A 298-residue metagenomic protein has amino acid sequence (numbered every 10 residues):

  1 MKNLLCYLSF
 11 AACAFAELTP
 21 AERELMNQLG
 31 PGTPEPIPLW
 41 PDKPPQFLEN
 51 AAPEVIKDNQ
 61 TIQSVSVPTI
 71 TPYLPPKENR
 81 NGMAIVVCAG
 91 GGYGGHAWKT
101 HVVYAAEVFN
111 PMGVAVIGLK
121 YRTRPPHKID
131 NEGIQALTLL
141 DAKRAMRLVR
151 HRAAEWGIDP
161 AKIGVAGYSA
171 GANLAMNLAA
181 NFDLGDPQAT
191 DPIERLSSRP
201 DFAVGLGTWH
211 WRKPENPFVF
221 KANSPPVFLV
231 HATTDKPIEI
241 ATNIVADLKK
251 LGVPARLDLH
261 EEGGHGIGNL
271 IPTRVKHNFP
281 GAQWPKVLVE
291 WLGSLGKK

Functional and structural regions predicted by a protein language model:
L18-N79: N-terminal cap/lid segment of alpha/beta-hydrolase-fold proteins
N81-G90: Short beta-strand element of the alpha/beta-hydrolase
A97-W98, R122-G157, R274-G281: Catalytic nucleophile-loop/oxyanion-hole region of alpha/beta-hydrolase and closely related hydrolase-like folds
K99-G118: Short amphipathic alpha-helix adjacent to the substrate-entry channel of hydrolases
L140-A222: Primarily recognizes the serine-hydrolase "nucleophile elbow" in alpha/beta-hydrolase and SGNH/GDSL folds
L229-H231: Short beta-strand/loop motif that positions the catalytic acidic residue of the alpha/beta-hydrolase fold
K236-T242: Conserved alpha/beta-hydrolase "acid-adjacent" motif
V245, K249-K298: C-terminal catalytic histidine-bearing segment of alpha/beta-hydrolase fold enzymes
